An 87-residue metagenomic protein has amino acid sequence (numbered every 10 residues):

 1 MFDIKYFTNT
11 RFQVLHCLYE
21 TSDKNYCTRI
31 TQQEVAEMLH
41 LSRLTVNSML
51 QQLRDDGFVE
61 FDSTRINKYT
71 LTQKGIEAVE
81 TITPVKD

Functional and structural regions predicted by a protein language model:
M1-C17: Short alpha-helical segments that sit at the start of domains
F7, K24-T28: Residue-level marker of regulatory loop/turn positions in helix-turn-helix DNA-binding domains and in histidine
H16-D23, T83: Short, locally clustered residues in the helix-turn-helix/winged-helix DNA-binding domain
R29-M38: A short alpha-helical element within helix-turn-helix/winged-helix DNA-binding domains across DNA-binding proteins
H40-D55: Short amphipathic alpha-helical interaction segments
R54-T64: A short, conserved structural fragment
I66-Q73: Minor-groove-contacting beta-hairpin "wing" of winged helix-turn-helix DNA-binding domains
I76-D87: Short, amphipathic alpha-helical interaction segments positioned at domain boundaries
